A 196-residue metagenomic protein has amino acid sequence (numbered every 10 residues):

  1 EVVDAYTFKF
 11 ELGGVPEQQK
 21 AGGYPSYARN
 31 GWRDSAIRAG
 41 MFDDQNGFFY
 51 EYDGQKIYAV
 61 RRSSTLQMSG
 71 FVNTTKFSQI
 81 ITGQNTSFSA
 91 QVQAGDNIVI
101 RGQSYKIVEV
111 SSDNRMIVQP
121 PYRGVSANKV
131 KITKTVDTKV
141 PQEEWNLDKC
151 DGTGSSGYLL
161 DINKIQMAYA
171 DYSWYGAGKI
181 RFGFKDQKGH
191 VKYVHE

Functional and structural regions predicted by a protein language model:
E1, R29-T65: Secretory/extracellular carbohydrate-interaction modules and structurally similar beta-sandwich "look-alikes"
E1-G31, L66-Q79, Q84-V136: Small/polar beta-strand repeat architecture
R38, K106, R181: Conserved beta-strand and immediately adjacent loop positions that scaffold enzyme active sites
D44-G47, G54-Q55, S64, S155-Y169 (+1 more regions): Trp-centered recognition loops
A59, Q103-K106, G189-H195: Surface-exposed loop/edge segments in extracytoplasmic proteins
G70, D96, Y158-L159, D171: Residues embedded in well-ordered secondary-structure elements
V136-M167: Short, aromatic/His-centered strand-loop micro-motif at the edge of beta-sheets
L160-I165, Y169, W174-E196: Aromatic sugar-binding interfaces of carbohydrate-active proteins
